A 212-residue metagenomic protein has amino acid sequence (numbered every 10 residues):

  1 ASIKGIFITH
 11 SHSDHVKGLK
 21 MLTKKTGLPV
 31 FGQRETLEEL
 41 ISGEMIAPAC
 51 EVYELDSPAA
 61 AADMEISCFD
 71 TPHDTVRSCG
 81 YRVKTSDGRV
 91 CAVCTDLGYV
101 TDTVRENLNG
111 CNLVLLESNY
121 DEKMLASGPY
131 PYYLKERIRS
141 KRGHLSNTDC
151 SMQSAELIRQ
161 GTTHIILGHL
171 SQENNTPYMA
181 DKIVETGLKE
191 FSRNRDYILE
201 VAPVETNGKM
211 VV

Functional and structural regions predicted by a protein language model:
A1, E54-L113, M210-V212: Core dinuclear metal-dependent hydrolase active-site scaffold
A1-G32: Active-site metal-binding motif and surrounding structural segment of the metallo-beta-lactamase
H10, V30, I66, Y81 (+3 more regions): Divalent metal-coordination and catalytic microenvironments
S11, E35, T71-D74, T95-L97 (+2 more regions): Active-site metal-binding loops of divalent metal-dependent hydrolases
K17-T26, E39-G43, N175-K182: Metal-dependent catalytic neighborhoods of phosphoester/phosphodiester hydrolases
E51-L55, V201-A202: Short acidic-hydrophobic, aromatic-tinged amphipathic segments that line or gate anion-handling sites
D102-V201: Cap/insert and terminal regions of metallo-dependent hydrolase folds
Y197-V212: Short, basic/aromatic-enriched C-terminal tail that caps enzymatic domains
